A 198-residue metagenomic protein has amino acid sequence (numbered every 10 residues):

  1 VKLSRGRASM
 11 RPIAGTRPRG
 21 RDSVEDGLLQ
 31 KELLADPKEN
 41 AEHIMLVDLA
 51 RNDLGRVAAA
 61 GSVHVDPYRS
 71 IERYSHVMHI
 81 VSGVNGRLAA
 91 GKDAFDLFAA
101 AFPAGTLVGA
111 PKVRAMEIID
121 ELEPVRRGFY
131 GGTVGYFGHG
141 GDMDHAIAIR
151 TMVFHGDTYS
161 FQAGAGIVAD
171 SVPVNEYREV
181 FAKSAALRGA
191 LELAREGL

Functional and structural regions predicted by a protein language model:
V1-L198: Extended alpha-helical targeting/anchoring segments, especially N-terminal organellar/secretory targeting helices
